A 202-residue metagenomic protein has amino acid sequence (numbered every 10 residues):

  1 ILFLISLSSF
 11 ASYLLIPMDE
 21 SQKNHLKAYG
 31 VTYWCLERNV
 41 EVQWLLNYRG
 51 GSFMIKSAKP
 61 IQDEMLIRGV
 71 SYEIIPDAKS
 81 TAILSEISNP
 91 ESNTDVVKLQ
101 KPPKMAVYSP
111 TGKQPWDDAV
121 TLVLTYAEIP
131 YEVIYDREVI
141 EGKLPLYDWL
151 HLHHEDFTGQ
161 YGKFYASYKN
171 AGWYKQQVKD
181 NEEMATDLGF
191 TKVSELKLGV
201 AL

Functional and structural regions predicted by a protein language model:
A11-A119, A127-P130: Hydrophobic targeting/anchoring helices
L14, D19, K23, M54-D63 (+2 more regions): Helical hinge/lid and interdomain linker segments adjacent to catalytic or ligand-binding clefts that mediate domain
